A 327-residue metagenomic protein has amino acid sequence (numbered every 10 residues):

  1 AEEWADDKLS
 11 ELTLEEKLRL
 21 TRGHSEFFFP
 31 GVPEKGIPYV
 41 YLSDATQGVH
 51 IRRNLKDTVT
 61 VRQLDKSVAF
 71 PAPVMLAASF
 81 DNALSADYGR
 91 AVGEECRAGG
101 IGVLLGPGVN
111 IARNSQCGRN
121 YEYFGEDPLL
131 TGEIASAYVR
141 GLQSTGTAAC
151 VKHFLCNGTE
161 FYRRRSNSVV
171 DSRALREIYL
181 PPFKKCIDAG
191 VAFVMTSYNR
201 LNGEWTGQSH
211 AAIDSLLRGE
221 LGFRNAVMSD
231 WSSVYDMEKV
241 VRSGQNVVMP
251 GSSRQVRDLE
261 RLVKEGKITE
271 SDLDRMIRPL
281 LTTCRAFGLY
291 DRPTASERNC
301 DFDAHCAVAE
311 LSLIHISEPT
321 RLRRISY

Functional and structural regions predicted by a protein language model:
A1-S317, R321: Glycoside hydrolase catalytic-domain context in secreted enzymes
S326-Y327: Hydrophobic alpha-helical segments, chiefly the membrane-spanning helices and signal/signal-anchor peptides
